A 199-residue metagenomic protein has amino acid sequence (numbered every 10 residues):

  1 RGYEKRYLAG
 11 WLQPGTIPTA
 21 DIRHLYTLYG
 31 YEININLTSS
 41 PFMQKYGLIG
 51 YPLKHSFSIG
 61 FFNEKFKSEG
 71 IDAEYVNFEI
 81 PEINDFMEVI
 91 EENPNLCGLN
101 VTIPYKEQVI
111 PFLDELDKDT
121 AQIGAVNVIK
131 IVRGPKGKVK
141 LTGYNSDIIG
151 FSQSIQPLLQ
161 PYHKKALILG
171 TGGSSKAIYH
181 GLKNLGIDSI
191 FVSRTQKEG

Functional and structural regions predicted by a protein language model:
R1, G50, G143-I148, I155 (+3 more regions): Glycine-rich adenosine-cofactor-binding loop
R1-F42: Catalytic alpha/beta core domains of metabolic enzymes, predominantly
R6-G10, K118-G124, D188-F191: Short hydrophobic/aromatic-enriched beta-strand-loop microsegments
M43, L96, Y162-K165, G186-D188: A general structural motif
M43-L158: Phosphate/diphosphate ligand-binding glycine-rich loop within oxidoreductases
L53, Q196-K197: Helix N-cap at the beta1-alpha1 junction of Rossmann-like dinucleotide-binding domains, i.e., the first residues
H55-K65, I178, K183, D188-I190: Short, charged N-terminal beta->alpha structural module
A73-Y75, A166, S189: Hydrophobic anchor at the start of a short beta-strand that flanks the dinucleotide cofactor-binding loop
